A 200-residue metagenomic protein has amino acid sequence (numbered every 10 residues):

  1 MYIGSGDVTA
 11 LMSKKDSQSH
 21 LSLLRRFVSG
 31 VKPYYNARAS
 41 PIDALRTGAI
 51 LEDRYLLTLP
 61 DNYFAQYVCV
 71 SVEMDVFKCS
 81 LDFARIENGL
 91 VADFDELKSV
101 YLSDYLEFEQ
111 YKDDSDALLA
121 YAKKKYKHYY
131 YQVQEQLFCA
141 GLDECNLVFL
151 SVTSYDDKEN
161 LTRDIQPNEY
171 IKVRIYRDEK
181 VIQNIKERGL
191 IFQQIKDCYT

Functional and structural regions predicted by a protein language model:
M1-R54, Y111-K123, D156, T200: Charged, glycine-rich intrinsically disordered N-terminal tails and low-complexity linkers that flank
Q18-S19, L56, V100, Q136: Short amphipathic alpha-helical "recognition" segments used for binding
S29-G30, G89, F192: General helical structural elements
G30, D61, I195-C198: A structural signal for alpha-helix termini and helix-coil/disorder junctions
A39-E73, Y129-Y130: Nucleic-acid endo/exonuclease domains
Y63-L81, R85-R188: Nucleic-acid nuclease catalytic cores
I182-T200: Non-catalytic C-terminal interaction segments of nucleic acid-processing enzymes
